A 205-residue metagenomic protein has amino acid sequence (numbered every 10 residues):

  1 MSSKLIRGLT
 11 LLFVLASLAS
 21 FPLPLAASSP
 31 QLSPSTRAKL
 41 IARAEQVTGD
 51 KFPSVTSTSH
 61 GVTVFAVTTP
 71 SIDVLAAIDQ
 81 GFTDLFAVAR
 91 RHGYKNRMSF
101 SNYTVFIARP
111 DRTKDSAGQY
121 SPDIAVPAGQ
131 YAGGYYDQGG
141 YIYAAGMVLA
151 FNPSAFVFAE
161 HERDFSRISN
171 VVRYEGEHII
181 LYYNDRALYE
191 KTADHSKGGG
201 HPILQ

Functional and structural regions predicted by a protein language model:
M1-L12: Bacterial N-terminal signal peptides that target proteins for export
T10-S20: Bacterial N-terminal signal peptides
P22-S28: Boundary at the C-terminal end of the N-terminal hydrophobic targeting segment
D50-L75, S154: Acidic/histidine-rich, surface-exposed loop or edge segments in extracytoplasmic proteins
V74-M147: Auxiliary, metal-adjacent structural segments of Zn-dependent hydrolase domains
N152-R173: Short pre-active-site segment immediately N-terminal to the catalytic Zn-binding motif
E175-A193: Catalytic Zn2+-binding segment of zinc metalloproteases
K197-Q205: Metalloprotease/metallohydrolase-associated module, dominated by Zn2+-dependent proteases
